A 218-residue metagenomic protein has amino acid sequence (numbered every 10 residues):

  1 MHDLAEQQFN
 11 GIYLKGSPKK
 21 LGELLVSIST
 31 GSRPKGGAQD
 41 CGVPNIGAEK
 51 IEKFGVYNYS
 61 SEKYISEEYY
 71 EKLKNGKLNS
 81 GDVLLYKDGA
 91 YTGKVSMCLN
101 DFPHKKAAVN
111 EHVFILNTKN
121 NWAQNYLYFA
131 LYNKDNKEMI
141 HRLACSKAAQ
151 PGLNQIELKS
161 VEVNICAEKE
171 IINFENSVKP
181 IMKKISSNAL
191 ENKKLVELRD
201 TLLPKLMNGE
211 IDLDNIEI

Functional and structural regions predicted by a protein language model:
H2-K35, S160, N164, E168-L213: Non-catalytic DNA-recognition/assembly elements of restriction-modification systems
E6, N10, G22-V26, P44 (+4 more regions): Generic alpha-helical structural context detector
Y13-Y57, E68-K74, Y91: Low-complexity, Lys/Gly-biased intrinsically disordered segments
V43, E111, L158-S160, N208: Active-site lining segments that contact anionic ligands and/or coordinate catalytic metals
G47, E68-Y69, K74-D135, R142-Q155: A short beta-sheet element
E62-Y64: Short glycine-enriched, charge-decorated loop/helix-capping segments at active-site entrances that position
A123-Q124, E138, N176, K183: Hydrophobic/basic alpha-helical segments
E217-I218: Amphipathic heptad-repeat alpha-helical coiled-coil/stalk segments that mediate oligomerization, filament/stalk
